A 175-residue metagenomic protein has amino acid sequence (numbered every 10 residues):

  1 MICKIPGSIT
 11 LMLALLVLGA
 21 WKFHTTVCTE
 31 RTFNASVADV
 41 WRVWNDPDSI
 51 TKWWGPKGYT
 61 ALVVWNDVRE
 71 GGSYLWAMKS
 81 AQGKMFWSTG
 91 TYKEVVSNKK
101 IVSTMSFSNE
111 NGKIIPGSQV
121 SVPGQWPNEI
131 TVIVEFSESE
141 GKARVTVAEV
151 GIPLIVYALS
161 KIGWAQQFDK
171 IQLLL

Functional and structural regions predicted by a protein language model:
M1-L11: N-terminal Sec-pathway targeting helices
L13-A61: Hydrophobic ligand-binding cavity/cleft-lining segments
H24-E30, V37, S73, W87 (+3 more regions): Intrinsic-disorder/low-complexity, polar/charged segments enriched in Ser/Thr/Lys/Arg/Asp/Glu/Gln
R31, V63-V64, S88-E94, I130-S137: Hydrophobic/aromatic beta-strand elements that line small-molecule binding cavities or substrate pockets in beta-rich
S36-A38, D67-E70, K93-V102, E135-R144: A short, structured loop/turn motif at beta-sheet edges
V40-W41, I50, Y74, Y92 (+4 more regions): Hydrophobic pocket/interface hotspot
D48-T91: Short beta-edge strand/loop motif at the mouth of beta-sheet-based domains
V102-F107, N111-A165: Beta-strand/loop substructures that line and gate deep hydrophobic ligand-binding cavities in soluble
